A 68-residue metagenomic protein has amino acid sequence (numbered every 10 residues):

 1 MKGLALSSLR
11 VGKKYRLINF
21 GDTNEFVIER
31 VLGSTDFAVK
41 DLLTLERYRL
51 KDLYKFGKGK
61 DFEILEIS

Functional and structural regions predicted by a protein language model:
M1-V11: Mixed-charge, Lys/Arg-rich low-complexity intrinsically disordered regions
G3, A38-V39, G57, F62: Small side chains
S8, I28-R30, K55, L65: Short, exposed beta-strand/loop patches in secreted or surface proteins that constitute
F20-L50: Basic/aromatic-rich interaction segments and small domains that mediate binding to polyanionic partners
L45-S68: Intrinsically disordered, low-complexity, charged/polar segments
